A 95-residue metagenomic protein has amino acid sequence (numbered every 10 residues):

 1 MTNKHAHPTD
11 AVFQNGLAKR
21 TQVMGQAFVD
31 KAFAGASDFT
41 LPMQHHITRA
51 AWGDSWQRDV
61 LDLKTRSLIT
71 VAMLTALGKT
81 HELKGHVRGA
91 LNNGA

Functional and structural regions predicted by a protein language model:
M1-T65, N92: Acidic, glycine/proline-rich low-complexity segments that act as flexible tails and inter-domain linkers
V71, A76-A95: Mid-chain, well-packed structural core segment of small domains
